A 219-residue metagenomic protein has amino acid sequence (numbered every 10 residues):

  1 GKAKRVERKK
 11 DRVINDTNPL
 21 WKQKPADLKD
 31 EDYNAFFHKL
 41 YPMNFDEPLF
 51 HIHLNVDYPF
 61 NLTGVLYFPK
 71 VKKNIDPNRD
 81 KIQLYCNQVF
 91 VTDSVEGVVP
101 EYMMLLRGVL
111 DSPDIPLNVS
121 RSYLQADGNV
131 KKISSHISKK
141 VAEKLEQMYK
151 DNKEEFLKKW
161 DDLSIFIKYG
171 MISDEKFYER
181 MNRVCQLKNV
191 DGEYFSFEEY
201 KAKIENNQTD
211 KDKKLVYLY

Functional and structural regions predicted by a protein language model:
G1-Y219: Conserved GHKL (Bergerat-fold) ATPase module
